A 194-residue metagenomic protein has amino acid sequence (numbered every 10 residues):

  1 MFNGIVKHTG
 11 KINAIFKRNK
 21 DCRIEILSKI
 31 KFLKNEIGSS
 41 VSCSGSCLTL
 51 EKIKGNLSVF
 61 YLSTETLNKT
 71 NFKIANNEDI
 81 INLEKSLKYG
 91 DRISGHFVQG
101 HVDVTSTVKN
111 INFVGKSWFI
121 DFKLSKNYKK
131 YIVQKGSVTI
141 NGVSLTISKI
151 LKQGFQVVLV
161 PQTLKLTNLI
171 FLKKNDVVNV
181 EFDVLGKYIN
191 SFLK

Functional and structural regions predicted by a protein language model:
M1-K194: Conserved loop->alpha-helix
